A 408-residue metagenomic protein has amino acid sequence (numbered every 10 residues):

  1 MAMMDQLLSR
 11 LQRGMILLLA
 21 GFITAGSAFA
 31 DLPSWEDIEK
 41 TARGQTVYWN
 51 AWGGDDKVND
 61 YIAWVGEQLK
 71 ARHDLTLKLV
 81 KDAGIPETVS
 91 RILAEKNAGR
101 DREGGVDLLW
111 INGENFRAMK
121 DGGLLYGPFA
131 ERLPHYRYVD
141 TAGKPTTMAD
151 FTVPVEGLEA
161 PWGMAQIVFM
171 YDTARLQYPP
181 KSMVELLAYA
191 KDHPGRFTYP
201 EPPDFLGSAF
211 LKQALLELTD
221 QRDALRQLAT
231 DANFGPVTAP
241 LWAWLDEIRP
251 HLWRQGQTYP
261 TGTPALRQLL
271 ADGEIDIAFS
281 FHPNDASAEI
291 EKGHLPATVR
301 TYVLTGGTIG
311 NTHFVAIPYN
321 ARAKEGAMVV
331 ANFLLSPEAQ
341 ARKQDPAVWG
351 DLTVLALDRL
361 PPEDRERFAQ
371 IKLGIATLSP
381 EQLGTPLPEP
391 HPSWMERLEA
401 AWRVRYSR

Functional and structural regions predicted by a protein language model:
G14-G26: Bacterial N-terminal signal peptides
D31-S34, Q268, I375-R408: Conserved C-terminal helix/tail region of periplasmic/extracytoplasmic solute-binding proteins
S34-R43, V47-N50, G54-T76, F169: Short, polar/charged alpha-helical segment
W52-W64, V80-E87, R102, V106 (+1 more regions): Extracytoplasmic ligand-binding site segments that recognize negatively charged/polar headgroups
F116-A118, A278-P296: A ligand-binding cleft/hinge motif common to bilobed small-molecule-binding domains
Y126-V139, E159, L187, E291 (+2 more regions): Short beta-strand->loop
A165, W244-R249, Y259, P283 (+1 more regions): Periplasmic-binding protein-like
T308-I309, H313-Q382: Mature extracytoplasmic/periplasmic domains
